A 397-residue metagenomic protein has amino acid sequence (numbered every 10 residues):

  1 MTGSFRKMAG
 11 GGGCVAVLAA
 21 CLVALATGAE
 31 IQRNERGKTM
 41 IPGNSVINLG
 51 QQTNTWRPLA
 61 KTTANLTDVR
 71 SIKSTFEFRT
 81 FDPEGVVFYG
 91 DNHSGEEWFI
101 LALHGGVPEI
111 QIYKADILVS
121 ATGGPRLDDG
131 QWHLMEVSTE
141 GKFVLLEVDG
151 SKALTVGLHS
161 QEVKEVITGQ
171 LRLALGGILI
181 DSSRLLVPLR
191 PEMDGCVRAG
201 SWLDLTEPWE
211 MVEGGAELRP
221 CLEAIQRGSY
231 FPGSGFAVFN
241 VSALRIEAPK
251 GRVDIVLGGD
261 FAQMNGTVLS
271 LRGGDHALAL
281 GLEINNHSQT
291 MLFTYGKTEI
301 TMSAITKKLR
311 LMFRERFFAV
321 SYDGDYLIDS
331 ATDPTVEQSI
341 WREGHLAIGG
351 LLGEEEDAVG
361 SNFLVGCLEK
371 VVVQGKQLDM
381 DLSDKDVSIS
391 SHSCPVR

Functional and structural regions predicted by a protein language model:
T2-R397: Non-catalytic extracellular/lumenal binding modules and the flexible linkers that connect them in large secreted
